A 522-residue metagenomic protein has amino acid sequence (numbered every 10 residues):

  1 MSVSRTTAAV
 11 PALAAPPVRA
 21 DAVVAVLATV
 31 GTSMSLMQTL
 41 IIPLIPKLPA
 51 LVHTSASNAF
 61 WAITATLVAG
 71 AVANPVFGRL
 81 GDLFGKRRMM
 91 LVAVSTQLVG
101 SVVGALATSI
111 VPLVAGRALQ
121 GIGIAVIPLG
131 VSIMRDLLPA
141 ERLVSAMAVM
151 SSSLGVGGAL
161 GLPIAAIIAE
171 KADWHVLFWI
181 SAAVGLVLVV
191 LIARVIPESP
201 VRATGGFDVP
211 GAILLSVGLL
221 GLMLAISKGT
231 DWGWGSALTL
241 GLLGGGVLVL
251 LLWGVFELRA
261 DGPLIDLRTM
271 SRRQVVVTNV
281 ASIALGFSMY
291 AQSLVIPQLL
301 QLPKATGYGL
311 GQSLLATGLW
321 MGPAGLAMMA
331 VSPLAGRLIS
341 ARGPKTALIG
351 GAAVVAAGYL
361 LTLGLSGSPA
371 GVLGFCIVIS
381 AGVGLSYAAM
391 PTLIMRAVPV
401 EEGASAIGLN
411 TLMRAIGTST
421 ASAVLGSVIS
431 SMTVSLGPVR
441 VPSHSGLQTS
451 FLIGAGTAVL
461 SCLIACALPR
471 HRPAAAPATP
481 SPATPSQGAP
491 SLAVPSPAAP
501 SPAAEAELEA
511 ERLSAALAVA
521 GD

Functional and structural regions predicted by a protein language model:
A20-M37, I41-I45, A56, F60-A65 (+5 more regions): 12-transmembrane solute porter fold
K47, P75-R79, L83, I167 (+1 more regions): Membrane-interface helix termini in secondary transporters
L51-H53, G85, L106-P112, A172-D173 (+2 more regions): Helix-breaking motifs and short loop linkers at transmembrane-helix boundaries and internal kinks in secondary membrane
V72-T108: Conserved MFS/SLC helix-loop-helix module at the cytosolic interface between two early adjacent transmembrane helices
R88-V103, A182, T346-L360: Structural signature of the two symmetry-related core transmembrane helices
T96-V103, V111-L119, A370-V378: Paired small-residue
G155-V190, F207-S216, L222-L243: Helix-loop-helix hairpin linking two adjacent transmembrane segments in secondary transporters
A182-V201, S216-K228, G245-A260, S461-P469: C-terminal membrane-cytosol helix-exit motif in multi-pass small-molecule transporters
